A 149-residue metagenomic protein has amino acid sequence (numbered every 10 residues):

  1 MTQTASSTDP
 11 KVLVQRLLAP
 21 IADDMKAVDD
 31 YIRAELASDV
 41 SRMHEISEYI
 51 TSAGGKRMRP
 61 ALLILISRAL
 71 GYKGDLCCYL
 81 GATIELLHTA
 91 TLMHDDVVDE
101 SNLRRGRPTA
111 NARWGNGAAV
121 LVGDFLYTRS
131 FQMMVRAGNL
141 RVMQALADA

Functional and structural regions predicted by a protein language model:
M1-L87, M93, V97-A112: Conserved N-terminal diphosphate/IPP-binding helix and adjacent helical/loop segment of trans-prenyltransferase domains
R33, A37, A53-K56, G117-L121 (+1 more regions): All-alpha helical catalytic cores of prenyl diphosphate-utilizing isoprenoid enzymes
I64, R68, T128-R136: Short glycine/serine- and small hydrophobic-enriched flexible loop segments
S67-R68, H88, E100, G117 (+2 more regions): Short, intrinsically disordered/low-complexity patches at protein termini and at juxtamembrane boundaries
E85, N102, V122-T128, G138-N139 (+1 more regions): Membrane-embedded alpha-helical core segments of multi-pass
A90-T91, M134: Hydrophobic recognition helices of helix-based DNA-binding modules
R104-T128: Divalent-cation-assisted or electrostatically stabilized phosphate/pyrophosphate-binding catalytic cores
